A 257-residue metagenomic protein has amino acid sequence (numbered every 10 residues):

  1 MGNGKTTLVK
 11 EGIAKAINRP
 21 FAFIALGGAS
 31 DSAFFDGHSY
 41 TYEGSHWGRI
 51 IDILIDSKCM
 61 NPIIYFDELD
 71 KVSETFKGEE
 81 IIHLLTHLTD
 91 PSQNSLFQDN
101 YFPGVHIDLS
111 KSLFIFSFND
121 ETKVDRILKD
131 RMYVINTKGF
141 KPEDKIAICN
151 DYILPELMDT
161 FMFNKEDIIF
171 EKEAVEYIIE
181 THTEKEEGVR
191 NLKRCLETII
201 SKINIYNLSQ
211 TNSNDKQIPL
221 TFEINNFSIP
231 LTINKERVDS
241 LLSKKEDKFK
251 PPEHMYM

Functional and structural regions predicted by a protein language model:
M1-L26, I55-D56, T86: Walker A/P-loop
K15-H46, I53, S73, D144: AAA+/P-loop NTPase substrate/partner-engagement loops
S57-N61, F97-S117, E166-F170, N226-I233: AAA+/SF3 P-loop NTPase mechanochemical coupling elements
K58, D120-D130, V134-R194, I205-I224: Conserved C-terminal "switch" segment of AAA+ ATPases
D67-L69, D90, K111-E121: A short beta-strand-to-loop transition that corresponds to the Sensor-1 phosphate-sensing loop of AAA+ P-loop ATPases
E68-I107: Conserved catalytic/switch belt of AAA+ P-loop NTPases
K77-G78, Y101-F102, I107, N119-M132: Short regulatory helix/loop adjacent to the ATP-binding pocket of P-loop NTPases
R190, C195-M257: C-terminal engagement/docking regions of AAA+ P-loop ATPases
